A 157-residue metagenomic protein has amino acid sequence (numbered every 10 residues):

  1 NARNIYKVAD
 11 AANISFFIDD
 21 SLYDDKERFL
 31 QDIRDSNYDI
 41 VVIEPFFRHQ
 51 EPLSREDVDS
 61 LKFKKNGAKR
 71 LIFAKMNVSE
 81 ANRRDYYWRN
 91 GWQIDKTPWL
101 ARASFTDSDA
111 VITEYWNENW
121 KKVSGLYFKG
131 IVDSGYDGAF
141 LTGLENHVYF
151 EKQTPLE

Functional and structural regions predicted by a protein language model:
N1-E157: Glycan-processing catalytic domains of CAZymes
